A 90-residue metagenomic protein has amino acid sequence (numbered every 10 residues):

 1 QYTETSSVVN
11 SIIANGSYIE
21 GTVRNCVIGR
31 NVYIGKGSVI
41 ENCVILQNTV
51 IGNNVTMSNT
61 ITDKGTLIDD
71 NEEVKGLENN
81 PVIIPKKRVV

Functional and structural regions predicted by a protein language model:
Q1-V90: Left-handed beta-helix
